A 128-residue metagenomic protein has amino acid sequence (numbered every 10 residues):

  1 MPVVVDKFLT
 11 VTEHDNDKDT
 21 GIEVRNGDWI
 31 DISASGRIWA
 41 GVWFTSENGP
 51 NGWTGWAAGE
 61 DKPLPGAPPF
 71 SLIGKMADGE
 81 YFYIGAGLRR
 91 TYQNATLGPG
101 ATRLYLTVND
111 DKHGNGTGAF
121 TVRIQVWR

Functional and structural regions predicted by a protein language model:
M1-R128: Gly-Asp-aromatic-enriched flexible segments
